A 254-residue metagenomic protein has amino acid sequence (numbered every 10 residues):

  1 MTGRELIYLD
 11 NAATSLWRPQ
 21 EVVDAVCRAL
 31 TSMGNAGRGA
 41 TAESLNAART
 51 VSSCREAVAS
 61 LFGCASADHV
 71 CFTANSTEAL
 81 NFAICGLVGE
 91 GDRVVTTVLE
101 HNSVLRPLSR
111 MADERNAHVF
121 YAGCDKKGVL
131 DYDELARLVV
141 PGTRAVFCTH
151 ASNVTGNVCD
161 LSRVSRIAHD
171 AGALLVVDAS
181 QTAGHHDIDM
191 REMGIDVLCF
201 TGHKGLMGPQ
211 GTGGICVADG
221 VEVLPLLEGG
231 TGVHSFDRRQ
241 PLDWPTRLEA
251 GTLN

Functional and structural regions predicted by a protein language model:
M1-N254: Pyridoxal 5′-phosphate
